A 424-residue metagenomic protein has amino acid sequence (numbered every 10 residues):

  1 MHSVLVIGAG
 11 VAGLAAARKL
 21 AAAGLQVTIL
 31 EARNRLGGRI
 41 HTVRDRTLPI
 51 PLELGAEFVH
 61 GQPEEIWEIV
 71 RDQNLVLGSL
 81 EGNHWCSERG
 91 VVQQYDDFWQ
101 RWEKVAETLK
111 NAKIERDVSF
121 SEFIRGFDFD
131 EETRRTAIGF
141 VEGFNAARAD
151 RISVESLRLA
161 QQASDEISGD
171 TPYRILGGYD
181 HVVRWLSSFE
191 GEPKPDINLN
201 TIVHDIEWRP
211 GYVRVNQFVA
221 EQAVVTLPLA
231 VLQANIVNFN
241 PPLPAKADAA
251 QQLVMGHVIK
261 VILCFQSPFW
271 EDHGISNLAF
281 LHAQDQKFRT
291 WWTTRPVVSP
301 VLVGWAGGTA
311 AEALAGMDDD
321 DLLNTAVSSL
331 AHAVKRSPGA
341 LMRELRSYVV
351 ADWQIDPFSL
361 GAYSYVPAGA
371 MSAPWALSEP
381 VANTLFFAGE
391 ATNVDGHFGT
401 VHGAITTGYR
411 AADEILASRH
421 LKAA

Functional and structural regions predicted by a protein language model:
M1-A424: FAD-dinucleotide binding site
